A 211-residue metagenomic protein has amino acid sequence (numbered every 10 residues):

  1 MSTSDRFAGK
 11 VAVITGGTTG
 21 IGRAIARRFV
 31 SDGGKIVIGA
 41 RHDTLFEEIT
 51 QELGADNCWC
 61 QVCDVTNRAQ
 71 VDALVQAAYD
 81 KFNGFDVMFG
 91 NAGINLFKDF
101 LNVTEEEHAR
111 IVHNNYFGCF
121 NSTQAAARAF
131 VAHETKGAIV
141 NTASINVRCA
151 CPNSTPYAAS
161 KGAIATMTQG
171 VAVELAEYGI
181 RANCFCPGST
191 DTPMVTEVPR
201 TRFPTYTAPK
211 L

Functional and structural regions predicted by a protein language model:
V11, T18-T19: Conserved glycine-rich cofactor-binding loop
D99-F100, T104-A109: Substrate-binding pocket helix/loop in short-chain dehydrogenase/reductase
L101, C149-T155, E177-Y178: Active-site loop immediately N-terminal to the catalytic Tyr-X3-Lys motif of short-chain dehydrogenase/reductase
T123, S160, T168: Active-site helix of classical SDR
R128, V173-E177: Alpha-helical segment proximal to the catalytic Tyr-Lys
S144: Residue(s) in the substrate-gating loop at a strand-loop-helix junction that position the organic substrate next
E177, S189-L211: A glycine/serine/threonine-rich, flexible loop-to-helix segment that serves as the NAD(P) cofactor-binding "lid"
